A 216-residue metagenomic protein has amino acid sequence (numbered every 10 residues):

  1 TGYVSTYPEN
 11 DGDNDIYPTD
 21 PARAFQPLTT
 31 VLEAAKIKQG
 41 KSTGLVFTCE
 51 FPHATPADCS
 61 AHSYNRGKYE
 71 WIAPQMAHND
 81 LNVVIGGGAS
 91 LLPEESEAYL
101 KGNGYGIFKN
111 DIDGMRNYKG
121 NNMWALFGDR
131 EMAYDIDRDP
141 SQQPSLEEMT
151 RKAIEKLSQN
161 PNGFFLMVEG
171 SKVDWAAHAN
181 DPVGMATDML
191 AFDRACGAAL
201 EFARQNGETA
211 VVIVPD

Functional and structural regions predicted by a protein language model:
T1-R23, P27, L32-I154, S158: Surface-exposed loop and adjacent secondary-structure segments within mature catalytic domains
L28, A186, Q205-E208: Generic detector of bulky aromatic hydrophobic side chains
T43, F164, T209-V211: Hydrophobic anchor at the start of a short beta-strand that flanks the dinucleotide cofactor-binding loop
V46, G86, F127-D129, M167-S171 (+2 more regions): Generic beta-strand/beta-sheet core signal
A54-A61, E131-R138, P161-G163, M167-A195: Active-site His/acidic residue clusters
P93-E94, D181, G197-L200: Short, structured coil/loop segments at alpha-helix boundaries
Q159-P161, N206-G207: Glycine-rich phosphate-binding loop signature in dinucleotide/nucleotide-binding domains
A191-D216: Metal-dependent active-site segment of extracytoplasmic phospho-/sulfohydrolases and closely related
